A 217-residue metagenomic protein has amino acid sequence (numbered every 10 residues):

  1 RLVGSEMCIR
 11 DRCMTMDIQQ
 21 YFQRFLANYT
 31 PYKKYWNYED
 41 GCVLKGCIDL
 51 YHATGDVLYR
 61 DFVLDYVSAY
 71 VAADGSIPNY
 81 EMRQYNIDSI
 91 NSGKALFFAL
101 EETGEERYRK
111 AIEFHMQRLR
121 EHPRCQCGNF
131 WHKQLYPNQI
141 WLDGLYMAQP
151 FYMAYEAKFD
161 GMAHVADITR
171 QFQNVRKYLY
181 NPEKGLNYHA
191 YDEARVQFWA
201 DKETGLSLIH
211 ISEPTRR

Functional and structural regions predicted by a protein language model:
L2-I9, E213-T215: Short, small-residue-biased leader/transition segments that mark boundaries at the very start of proteins
M7, K33-K34: Short coil/turn linkers that connect adjacent helices within long alpha-helical scaffolds, especially alpha-solenoid
T15-K33, D61-P78, K110-N129, M162-L186 (+1 more regions): Long, well-ordered core segments of solenoidal/helical folds
W36-H52, Q84-E101, W141-A157, L206-L208 (+2 more regions): Well-ordered alpha-helical segments within folded domains of soluble proteins
I90, K94-A95, E102-M147: Extracytoplasmic mature domains of secreted/periplasmic and thylakoid-lumen proteins
L142-L208, S212, R216-R217: Extended ligand-binding clefts on enzyme/binding-domain cores
